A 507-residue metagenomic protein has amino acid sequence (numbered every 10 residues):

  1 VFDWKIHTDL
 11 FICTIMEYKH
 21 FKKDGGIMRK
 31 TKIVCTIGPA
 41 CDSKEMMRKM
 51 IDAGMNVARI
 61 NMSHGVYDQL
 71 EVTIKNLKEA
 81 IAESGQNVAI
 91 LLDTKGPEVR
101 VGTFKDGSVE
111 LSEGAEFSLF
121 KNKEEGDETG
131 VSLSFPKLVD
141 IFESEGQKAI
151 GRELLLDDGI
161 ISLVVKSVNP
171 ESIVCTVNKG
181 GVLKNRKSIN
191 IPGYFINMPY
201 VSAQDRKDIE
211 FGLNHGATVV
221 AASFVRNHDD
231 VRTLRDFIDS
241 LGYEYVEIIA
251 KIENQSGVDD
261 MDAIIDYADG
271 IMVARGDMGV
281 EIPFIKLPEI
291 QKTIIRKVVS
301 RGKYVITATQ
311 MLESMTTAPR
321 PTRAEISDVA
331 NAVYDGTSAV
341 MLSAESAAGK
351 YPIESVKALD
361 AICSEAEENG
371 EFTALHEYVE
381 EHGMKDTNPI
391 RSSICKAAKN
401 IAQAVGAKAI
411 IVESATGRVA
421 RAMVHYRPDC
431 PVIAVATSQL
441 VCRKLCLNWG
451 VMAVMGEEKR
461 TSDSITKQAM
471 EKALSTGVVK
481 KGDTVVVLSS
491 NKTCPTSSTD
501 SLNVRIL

Functional and structural regions predicted by a protein language model:
V1-I27: Short, Lys/Arg-enriched N-terminal segments with co-localized hydrophobic residues within the first ~10-30 amino acids
K19-L507: Non-catalytic helical/linker scaffolds that mediate oligomerization, partner binding, and domain coupling around large
